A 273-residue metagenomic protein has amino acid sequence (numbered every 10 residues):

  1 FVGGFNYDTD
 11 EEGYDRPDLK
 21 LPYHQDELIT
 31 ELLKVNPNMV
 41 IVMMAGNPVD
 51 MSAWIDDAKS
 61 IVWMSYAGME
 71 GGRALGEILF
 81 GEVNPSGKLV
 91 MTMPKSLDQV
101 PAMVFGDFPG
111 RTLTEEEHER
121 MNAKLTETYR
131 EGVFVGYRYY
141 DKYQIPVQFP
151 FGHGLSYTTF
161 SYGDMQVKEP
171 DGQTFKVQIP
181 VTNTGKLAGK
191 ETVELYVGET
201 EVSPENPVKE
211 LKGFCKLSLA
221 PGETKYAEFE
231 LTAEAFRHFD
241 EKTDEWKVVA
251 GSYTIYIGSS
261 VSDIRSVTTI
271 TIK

Functional and structural regions predicted by a protein language model:
F1-K273: C-terminal non-catalytic regions of proteins with extracellular/luminal or membrane-system context
